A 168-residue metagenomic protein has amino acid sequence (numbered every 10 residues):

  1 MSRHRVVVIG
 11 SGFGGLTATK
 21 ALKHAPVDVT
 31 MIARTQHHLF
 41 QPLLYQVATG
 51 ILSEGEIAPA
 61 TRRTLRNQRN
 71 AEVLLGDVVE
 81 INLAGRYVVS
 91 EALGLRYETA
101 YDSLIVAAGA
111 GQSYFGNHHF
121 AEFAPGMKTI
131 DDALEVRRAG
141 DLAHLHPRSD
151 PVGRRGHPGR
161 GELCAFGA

Functional and structural regions predicted by a protein language model:
M1-A25, Q112-H119, T129-G167: Rossmann-like dinucleotide/flavin-binding elements
M1-L75, E80, P158-A165: Beta1-alpha1 glycine-rich phosphate/pyrophosphate-binding loop at the start of Rossmann-like nucleotide-binding domains
M1-R3, A71-G140: FAD-binding core/adjacent interface of flavoenzyme oxidoreductases
I32-R34, E54-A58, Y97-Y101, I130-D132 (+1 more regions): Glycine-rich loops and low-complexity Gly/Arg-rich segments that provide flexible linkers or classic glycine-based
Q41-T49, E122, L142-A143, P147-R148: Helix-loop-beta segment of a Rossmann-like dinucleotide-binding subdomain
R62-L65, T99-A108, E162-A168: Short, surface-exposed, charge-dense and proline/glycine-enriched linear segments
